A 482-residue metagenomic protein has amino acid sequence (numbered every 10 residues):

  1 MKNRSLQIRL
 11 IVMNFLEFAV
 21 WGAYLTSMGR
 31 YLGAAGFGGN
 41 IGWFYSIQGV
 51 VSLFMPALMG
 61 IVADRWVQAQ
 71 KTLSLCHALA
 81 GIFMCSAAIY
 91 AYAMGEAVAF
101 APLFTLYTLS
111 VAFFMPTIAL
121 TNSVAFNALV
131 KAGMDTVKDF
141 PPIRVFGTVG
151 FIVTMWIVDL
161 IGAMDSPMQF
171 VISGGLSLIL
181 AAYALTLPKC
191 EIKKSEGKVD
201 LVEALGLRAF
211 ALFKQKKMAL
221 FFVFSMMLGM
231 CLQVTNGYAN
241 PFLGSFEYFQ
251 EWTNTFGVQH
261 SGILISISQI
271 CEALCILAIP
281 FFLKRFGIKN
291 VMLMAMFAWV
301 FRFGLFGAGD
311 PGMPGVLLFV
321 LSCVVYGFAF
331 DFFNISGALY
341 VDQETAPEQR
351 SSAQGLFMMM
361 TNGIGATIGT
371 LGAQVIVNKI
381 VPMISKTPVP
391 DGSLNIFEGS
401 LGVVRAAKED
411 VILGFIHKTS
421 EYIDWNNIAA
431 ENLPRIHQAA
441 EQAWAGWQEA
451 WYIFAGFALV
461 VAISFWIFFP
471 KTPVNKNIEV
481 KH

Functional and structural regions predicted by a protein language model:
M1-S52, K217-N254, H260-L264, N334: Helix-loop boundary and gating motifs at the non-cytosolic
W43-D64, I263-I279: Central cavity-lining transmembrane alpha-helices of secondary-active solute carriers, predominantly the Major
L58, S86-Y92, S177-K189, G363 (+4 more regions): Multi-pass alpha-helical transporter architecture, strongest for 12-TM Major Facilitator/SLC carriers used
D64-A78, K284-F297: Cytoplasmic membrane-interface "Motif A"-like loop-to-helix N-cap segments of 12-TM Major Facilitator Superfamily
A78-A97, F297-G312: C-terminal ends and interior cores of transmembrane alpha-helices in multi-pass membrane transporters/permeases
T108-F146: Cytoplasmic helix-loop-helix junction between adjacent transmembrane helices in 12-TM secondary transporters
D135, T186-L207, V474-H482: Flexible cytoplasmic inter-helical loops of multi-pass small-molecule transporters
N290-G337: C-terminal transmembrane helical hairpin of 12-TM major facilitator-type secondary transporters
